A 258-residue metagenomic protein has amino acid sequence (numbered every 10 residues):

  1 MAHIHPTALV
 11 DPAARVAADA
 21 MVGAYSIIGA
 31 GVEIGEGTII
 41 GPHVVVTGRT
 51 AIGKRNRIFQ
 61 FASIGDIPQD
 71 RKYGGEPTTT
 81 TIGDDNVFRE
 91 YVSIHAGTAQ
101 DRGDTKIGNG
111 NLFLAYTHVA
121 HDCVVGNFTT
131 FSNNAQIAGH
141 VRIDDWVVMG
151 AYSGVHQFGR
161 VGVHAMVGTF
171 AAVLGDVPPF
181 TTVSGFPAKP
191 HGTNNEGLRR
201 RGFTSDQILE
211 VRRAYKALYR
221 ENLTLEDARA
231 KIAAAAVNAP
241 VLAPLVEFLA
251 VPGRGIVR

Functional and structural regions predicted by a protein language model:
M1-T7, P12-A13, A18-D19, R55 (+6 more regions): Terminal amphipathic alpha-helical/low-complexity segments used for targeting or macromolecular assembly
H3-K189: Structural signal for interior beta-strand "rungs" in well-ordered beta-sheet cores of soluble enzyme domains
